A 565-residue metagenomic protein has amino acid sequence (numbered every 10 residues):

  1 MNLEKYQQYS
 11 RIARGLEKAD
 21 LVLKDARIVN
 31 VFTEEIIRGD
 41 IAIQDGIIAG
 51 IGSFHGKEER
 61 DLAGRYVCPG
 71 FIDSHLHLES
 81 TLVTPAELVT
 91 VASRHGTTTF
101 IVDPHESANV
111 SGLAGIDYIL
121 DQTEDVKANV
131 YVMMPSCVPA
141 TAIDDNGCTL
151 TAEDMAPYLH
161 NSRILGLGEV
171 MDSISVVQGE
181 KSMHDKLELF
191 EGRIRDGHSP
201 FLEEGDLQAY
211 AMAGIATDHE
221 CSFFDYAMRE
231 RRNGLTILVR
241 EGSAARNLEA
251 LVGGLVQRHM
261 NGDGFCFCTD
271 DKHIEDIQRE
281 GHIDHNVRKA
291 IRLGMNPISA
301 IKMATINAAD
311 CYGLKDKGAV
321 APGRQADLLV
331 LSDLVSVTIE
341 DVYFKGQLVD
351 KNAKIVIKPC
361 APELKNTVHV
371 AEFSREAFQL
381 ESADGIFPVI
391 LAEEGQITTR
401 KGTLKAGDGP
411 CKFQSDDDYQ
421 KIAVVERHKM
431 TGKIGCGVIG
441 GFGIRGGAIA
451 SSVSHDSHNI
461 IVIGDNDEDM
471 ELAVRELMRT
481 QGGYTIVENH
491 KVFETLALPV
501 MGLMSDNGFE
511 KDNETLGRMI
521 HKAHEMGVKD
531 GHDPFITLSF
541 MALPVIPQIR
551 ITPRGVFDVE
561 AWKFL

Functional and structural regions predicted by a protein language model:
M1-Q44, G52, S93-H95, Q278-G294 (+1 more regions): Active-site microenvironment of metallo-dependent hydrolases
N2-I12, V89-I194, Q257-R258, V492-A497: Divalent-metal coordination cores built from histidine and acidic residues
E17-D25, G52-V102: Replace "His-x-His-based motif
V22, G70-I72, V132, F267 (+1 more regions): Residue-level marker for buried hydrophobic side chains located in beta-strands that build the well-ordered beta-sheet
A26, G46, G64, H75 (+9 more regions): Divalent metal-coordination and catalytic microenvironments
D73-T84, P139-L150, A216, E220: Active-site mouth loops of central-metabolism enzymes
H77-E79, H105-S107, P135-A140, V170-S173 (+4 more regions): Active-site beta-loop-alpha junctions enriched in small/polar residues
T149-G168, I174-V239, R246-F267, D276-S299 (+1 more regions): Histidine/acidic residue-rich metal-binding segments in metalloenzymes
